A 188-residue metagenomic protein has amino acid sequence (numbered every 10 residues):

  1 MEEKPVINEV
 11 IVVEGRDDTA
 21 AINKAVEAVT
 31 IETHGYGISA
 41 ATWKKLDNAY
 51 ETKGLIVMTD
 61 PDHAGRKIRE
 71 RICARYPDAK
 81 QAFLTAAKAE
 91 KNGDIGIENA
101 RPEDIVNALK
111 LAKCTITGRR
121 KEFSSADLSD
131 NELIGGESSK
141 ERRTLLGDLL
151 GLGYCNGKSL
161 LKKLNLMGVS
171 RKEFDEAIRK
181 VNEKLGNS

Functional and structural regions predicted by a protein language model:
M1-I11: A short, flexible N-terminal coil/short beta segment enriched in small residues
E2, K24, A28, Y36 (+1 more regions): TOPRIM fold recognition
I7-N8, E32-G37: Short, flexible loop segments at the rims of nucleotide/cofactor-binding pockets, characterized by
V10, A28-V29: Well-ordered beta-strand positions
V13-E14, T59: Short beta-strand scaffold positions
D17-A20: Catalytic cores of RNA-modifying enzymes
